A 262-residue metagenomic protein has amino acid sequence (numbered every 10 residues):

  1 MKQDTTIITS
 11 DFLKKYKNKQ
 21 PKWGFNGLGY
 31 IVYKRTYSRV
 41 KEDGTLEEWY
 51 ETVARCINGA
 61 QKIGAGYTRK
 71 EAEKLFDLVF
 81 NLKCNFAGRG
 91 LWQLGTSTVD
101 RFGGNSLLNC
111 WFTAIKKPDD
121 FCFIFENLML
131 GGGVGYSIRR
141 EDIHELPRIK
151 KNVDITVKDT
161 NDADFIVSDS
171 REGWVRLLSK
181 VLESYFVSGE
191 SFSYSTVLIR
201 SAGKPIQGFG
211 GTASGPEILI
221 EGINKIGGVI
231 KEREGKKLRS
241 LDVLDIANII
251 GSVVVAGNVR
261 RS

Functional and structural regions predicted by a protein language model:
M1-S262: Extended catalytic cores of very large enzyme megasubunits
